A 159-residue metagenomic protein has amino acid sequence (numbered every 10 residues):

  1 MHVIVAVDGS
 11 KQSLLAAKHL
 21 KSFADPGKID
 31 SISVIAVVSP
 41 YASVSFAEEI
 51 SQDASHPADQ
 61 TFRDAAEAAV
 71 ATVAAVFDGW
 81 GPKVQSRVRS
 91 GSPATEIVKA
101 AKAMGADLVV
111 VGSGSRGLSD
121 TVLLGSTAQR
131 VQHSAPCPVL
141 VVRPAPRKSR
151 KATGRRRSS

Functional and structural regions predicted by a protein language model:
M1-D53, P82: Small/aliphatic-rich secondary-structure junction motif
M1-H19, S134-S159: Intrinsically disordered or low-complexity boundary/linker segments at protein termini and domain junctions
A16, V44-A47, V98-K99, T121-L123 (+1 more regions): Short, well-ordered secondary-structure micro-motifs
S22, A75-V109, R147-S159: Structural beta-alpha unit
S33-I35, Q85-R89, L140: General small-molecule cofactor/ligand-binding pocket signal
A36, G112-G114, P144: Short secondary-structure boundary segments
A36-A68, R147-S159: Acidic, proline/glycine-rich short linear motifs
L108-S134, K148-S149: Glycine-rich, Arg-bearing micro-motifs that act as flexible, cationic patches
